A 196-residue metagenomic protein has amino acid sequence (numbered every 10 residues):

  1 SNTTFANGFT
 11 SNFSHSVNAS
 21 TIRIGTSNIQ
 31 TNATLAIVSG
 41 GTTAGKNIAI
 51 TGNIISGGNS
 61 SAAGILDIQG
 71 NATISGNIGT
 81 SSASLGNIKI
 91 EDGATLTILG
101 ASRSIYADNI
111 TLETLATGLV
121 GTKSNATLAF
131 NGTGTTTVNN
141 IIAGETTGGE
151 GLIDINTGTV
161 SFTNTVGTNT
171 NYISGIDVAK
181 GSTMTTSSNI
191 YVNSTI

Functional and structural regions predicted by a protein language model:
S1-T183, S187-I196: Sequence/structural signature of small/polar-enriched beta-strand/turn repeats that build beta-strand-rich repeat
